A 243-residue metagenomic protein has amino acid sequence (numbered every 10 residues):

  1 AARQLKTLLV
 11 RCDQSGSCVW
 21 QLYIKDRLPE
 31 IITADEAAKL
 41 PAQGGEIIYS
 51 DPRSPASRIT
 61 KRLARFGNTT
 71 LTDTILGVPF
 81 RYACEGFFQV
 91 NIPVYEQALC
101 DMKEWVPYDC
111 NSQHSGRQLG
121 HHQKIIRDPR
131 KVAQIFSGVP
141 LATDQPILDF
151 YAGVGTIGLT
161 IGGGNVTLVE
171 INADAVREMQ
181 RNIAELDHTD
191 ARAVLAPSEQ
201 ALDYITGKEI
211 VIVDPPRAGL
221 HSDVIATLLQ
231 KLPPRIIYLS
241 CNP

Functional and structural regions predicted by a protein language model:
A1-L5, D13-S15, P107: Extended interfacial segments that mediate partner engagement and assembly in macromolecular machines
Q4-K6, N68-T69: Residue-level marker for the onset of beta-strands and adjacent loop->beta junctions in well-ordered domains
L5-L8, I225: Mid-to-C-terminal catalytic/tRNA-binding core of tRNA(Ile)-lysidine synthase
L8-V10, D73: A structural signal for short hydrophobic beta-strand segments in well-ordered beta-sheet cores
V10-C12, G16-R27: Carbohydrate-binding surface patches
R27-H114, Q118, H122-P243: Rossmann-like S-adenosyl-L-methionine
